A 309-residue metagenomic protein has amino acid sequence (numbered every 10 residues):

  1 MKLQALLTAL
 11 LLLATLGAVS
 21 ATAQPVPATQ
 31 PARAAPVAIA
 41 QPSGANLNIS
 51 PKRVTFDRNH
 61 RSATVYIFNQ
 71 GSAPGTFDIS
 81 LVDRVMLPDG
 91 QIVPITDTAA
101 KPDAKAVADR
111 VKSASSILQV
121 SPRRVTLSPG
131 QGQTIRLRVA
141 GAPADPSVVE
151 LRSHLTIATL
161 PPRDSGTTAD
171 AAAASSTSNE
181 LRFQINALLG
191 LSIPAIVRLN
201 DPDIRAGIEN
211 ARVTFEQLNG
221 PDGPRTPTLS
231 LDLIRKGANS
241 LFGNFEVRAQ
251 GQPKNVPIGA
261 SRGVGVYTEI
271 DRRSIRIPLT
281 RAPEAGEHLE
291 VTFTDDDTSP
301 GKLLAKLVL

Functional and structural regions predicted by a protein language model:
M1-Q4: Positively charged n-region of N-terminal signal peptides that target proteins for export
T8-G17: Bacterial N-terminal signal peptides
A21-Q24, Q41: Boundary of Sec targeting at the N-terminus
R33, A38-G75, S80-V82, R124 (+1 more regions): Beta-sheet-dominated interaction scaffolds and their linkers
F77-S113, I234, A238-P253, D295: Short acidic, flexible loop segments centered on an aromatic residue
A100-A142, N255-P283: Intrinsically disordered, low-complexity Pro/Gly/Ser/Thr-rich segments with frequent PxxP/GP/PP motifs and embedded
A140-D201, G286-L309: Terminal connector regions
R212-L309: Intrinsically disordered, low-complexity segments enriched in serine, threonine, and glycine
